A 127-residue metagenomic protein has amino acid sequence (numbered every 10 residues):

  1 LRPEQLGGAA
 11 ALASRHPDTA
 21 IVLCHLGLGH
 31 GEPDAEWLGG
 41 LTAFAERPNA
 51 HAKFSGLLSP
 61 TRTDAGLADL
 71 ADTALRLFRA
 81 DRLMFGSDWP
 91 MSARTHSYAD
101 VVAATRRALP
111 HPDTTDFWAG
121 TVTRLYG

Functional and structural regions predicted by a protein language model:
L1-M84: Catalytic pocket-lining loop regions of alpha/beta-barrel enzymes, especially the amidohydrolase/enolase/GH5 lineages
H25, A52, D88, T114 (+1 more regions): Divalent metal-coordination and catalytic microenvironments
W37-T42, G66-L67, W89, D100-V102 (+1 more regions): Tryptophan-centric aromatic hotspots in well-structured domains and transmembrane helices
D72-T73, L77-M84, A93-G127: Mid-to-C-terminal alpha-helical segments outside catalytic/metal-binding sites
